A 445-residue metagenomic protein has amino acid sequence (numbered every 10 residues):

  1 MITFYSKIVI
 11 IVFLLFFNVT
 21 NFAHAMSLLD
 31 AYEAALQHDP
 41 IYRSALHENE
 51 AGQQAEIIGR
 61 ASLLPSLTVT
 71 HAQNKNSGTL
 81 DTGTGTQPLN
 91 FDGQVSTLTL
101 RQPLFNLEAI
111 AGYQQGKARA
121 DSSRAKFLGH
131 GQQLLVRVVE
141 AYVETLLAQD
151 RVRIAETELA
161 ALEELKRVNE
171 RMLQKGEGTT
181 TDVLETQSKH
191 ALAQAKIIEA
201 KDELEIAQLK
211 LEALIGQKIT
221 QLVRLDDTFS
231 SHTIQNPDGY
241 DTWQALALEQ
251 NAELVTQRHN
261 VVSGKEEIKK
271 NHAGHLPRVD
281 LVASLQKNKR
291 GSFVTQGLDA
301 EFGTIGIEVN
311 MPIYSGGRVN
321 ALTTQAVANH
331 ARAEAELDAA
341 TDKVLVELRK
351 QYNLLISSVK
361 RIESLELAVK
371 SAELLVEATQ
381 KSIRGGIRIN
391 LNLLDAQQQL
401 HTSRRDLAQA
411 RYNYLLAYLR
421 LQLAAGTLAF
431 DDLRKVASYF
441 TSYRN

Functional and structural regions predicted by a protein language model:
V9-T20: Bacterial N-terminal signal peptides
A23-A72, G78, Q102, I219 (+5 more regions): Bacterial Sec-pathway N-terminal export signals of envelope proteins
R43, S66-N90, P103-G129, V255 (+4 more regions): Small/polar (Gly/Ser/Thr/Ala-rich) solvent-exposed segments that form structured loops/beta-strands/short helices used
S44-G59, H130, L134-R153, E164 (+5 more regions): Amphipathic alpha-helical coiled-coil segments
Q94-L98, W243, G303-V309: Hydrophobic, lipid-facing positions within transmembrane beta-strands of outer-membrane proteins
L98-Q102, L211, I307-M311, A410: Residues on the lipid-exposed face of transmembrane beta-strands in outer-membrane beta-barrel proteins
Q133-L246, Q351-L354, S358, Q399-H401: Periplasmic alpha-helical coiled-coil/stalk elements that build and connect Gram-negative outer-membrane
D406-N445: Acidic, low-complexity, intrinsically disordered peripheral segments
